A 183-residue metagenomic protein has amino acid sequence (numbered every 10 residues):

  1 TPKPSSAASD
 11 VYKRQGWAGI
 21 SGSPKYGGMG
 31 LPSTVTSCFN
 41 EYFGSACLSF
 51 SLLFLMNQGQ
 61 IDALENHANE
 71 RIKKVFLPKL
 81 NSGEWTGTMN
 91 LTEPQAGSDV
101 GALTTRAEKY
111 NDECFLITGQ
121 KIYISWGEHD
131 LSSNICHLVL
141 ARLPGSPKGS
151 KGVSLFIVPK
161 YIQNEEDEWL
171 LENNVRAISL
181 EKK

Functional and structural regions predicted by a protein language model:
T1-A8, Y12: Single conserved hydrophobic/aromatic residue that forms the stacking wall/gate of nucleotide- or nucleobase-binding
K13-K74, P78, S82, S132-C136 (+1 more regions): Internal helix-loop-helix
E84-L91: A short, Trp-centered hydrophobic/proline-enriched beta-strand micro-motif
A96-G101: Active-site-adjacent elements of ketosynthase-type condensing enzymes
A107-E108: A structural signal for short hydrophobic beta-strand segments in well-ordered beta-sheet cores
C114, T118-E172: A short core secondary-structure module
E168-K183: Flexible, small-/acidic-enriched active-site or ligand-binding loops
